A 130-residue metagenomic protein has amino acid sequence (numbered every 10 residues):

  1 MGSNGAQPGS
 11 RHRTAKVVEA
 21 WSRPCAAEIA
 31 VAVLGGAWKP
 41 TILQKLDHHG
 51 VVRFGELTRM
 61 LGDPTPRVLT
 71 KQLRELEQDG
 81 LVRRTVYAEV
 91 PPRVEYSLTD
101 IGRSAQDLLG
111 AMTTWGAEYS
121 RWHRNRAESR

Functional and structural regions predicted by a protein language model:
G2-T14, W21-A26, Q44-K45, D100-R130: Amphipathic alpha-helical dimerization/coiled-coil segments that flank or bridge DNA-binding/regulatory modules
W21-V68, E89, E95, R103 (+1 more regions): N-terminal helix-turn-helix DNA-binding core of bacterial DNA-binding proteins
G35-G36, G80, G102, G116: Glycine-centered flexibility sites
H49, P64, L76, G116-Y119: The DNA-recognition helices of helix-turn-helix-type DNA-binding domains
T58, V86, L109: Short, flexible helix/strand-to-coil boundary loops that buttress conserved ligand/catalytic motifs in alpha/beta
L69-D79: Basic amphipathic alpha-helical segments that dock to polyanions
E77-S97: Beta-hairpin "wing" of winged helix-turn-helix
